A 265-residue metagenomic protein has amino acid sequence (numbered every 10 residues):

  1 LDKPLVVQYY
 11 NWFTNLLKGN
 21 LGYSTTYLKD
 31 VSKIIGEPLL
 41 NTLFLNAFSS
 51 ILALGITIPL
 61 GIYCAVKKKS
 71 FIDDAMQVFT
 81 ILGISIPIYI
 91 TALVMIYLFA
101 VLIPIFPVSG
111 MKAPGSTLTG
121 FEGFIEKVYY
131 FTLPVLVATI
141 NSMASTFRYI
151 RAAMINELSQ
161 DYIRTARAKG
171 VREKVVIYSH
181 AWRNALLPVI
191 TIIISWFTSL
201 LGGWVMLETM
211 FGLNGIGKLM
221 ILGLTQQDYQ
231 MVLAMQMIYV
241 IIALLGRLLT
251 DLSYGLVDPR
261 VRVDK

Functional and structural regions predicted by a protein language model:
L1-D2, S32-G36, Y63, F71-I86 (+1 more regions): N-terminal signal-anchor/first transmembrane alpha helix
L1-I58: An internal, D/E-rich "acidic patch" concept
L1-V7, I103-K127: Hydrophobic alpha-helical transmembrane segments of membrane transport/permease proteins and related membrane-embedded
L5, G22-T25, T91-A92, P107-S109 (+3 more regions): Short, hydrophobic secondary-structure boundary micro-motifs
N11-N15, F79-G110, V137-M143: Membrane-water interface segments at the C-terminal ends of transmembrane alpha-helices in multi-pass inner-membrane
L16-N20, F106, L200: A short secondary-structure junction motif
L39-I72, I88, G115-K265: Alpha-helical transmembrane segments of integral membrane proteins, especially multi-pass inner/plasma-membrane
